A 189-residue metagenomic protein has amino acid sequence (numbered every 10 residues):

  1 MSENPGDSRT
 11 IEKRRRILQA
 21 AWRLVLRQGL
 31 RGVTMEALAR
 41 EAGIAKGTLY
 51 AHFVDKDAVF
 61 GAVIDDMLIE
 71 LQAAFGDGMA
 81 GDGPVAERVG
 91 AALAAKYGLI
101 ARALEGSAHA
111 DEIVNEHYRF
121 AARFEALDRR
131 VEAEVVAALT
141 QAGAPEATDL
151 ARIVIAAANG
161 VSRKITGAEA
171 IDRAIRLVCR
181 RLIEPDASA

Functional and structural regions predicted by a protein language model:
M1-Q28, G32-E41, A58: Basic, helix-initiating cap at the start of DNA-binding domains
M1-S2, G98, A133-P145, R152-I153 (+1 more regions): C-terminal peripheral helix-coil segments that are non-catalytic and often amphipathic
A42-F53: Short hydrophobic/aromatic patch on the recognition helix
F53, V59-M67, L127: Alpha-helical DNA-contacting segments of helix-turn-helix folds
A62, G76-R102, A151-V154: Hydrophobic alpha-helical connector segments
I69-Q72, A91, L99-R102, H117-R152 (+1 more regions): Amphipathic alpha-helical packing segments from all-alpha helical-bundle domains
A108-Y118: Short linear capping/connector segments at secondary-structure termini
